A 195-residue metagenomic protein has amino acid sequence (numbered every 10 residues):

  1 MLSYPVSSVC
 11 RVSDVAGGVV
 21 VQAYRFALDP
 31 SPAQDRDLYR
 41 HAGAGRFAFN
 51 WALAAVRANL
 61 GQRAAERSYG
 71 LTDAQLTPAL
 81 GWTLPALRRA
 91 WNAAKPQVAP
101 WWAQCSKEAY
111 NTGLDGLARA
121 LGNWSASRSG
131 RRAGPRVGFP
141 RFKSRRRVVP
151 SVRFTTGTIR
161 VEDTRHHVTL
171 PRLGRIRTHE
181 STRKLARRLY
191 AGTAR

Functional and structural regions predicted by a protein language model:
M1-R195: Nucleic-acid substrate recognition interfaces
